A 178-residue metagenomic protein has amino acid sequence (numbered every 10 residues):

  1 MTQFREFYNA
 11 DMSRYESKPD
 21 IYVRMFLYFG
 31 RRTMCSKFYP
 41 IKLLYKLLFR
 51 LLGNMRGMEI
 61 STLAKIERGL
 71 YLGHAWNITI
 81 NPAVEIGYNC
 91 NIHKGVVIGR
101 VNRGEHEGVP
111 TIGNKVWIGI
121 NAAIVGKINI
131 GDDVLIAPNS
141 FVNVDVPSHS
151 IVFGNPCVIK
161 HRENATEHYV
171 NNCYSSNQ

Functional and structural regions predicted by a protein language model:
M1-R56, C157, A165-Q178: Terminal amphipathic alpha-helical/low-complexity segments used for targeting or macromolecular assembly
R56, S61-T62, E67-R68, G73-P82 (+10 more regions): Left-handed beta-helix
R162: Ligand/cofactor pocket segment of small-molecule handling proteins
